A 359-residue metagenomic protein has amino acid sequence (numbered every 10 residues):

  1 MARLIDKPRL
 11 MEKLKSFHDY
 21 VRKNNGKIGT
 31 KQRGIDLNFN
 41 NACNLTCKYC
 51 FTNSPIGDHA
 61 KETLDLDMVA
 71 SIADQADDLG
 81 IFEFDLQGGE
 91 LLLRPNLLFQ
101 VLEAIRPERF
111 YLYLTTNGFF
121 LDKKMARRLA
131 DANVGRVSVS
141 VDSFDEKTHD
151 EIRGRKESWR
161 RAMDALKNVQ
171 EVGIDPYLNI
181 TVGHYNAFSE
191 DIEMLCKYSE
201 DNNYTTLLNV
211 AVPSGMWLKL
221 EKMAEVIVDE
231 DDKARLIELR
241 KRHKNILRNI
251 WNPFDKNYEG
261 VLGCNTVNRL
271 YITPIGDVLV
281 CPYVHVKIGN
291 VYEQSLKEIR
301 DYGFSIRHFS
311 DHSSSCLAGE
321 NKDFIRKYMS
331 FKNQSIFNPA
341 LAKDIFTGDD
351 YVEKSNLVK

Functional and structural regions predicted by a protein language model:
A2-L4, L10-K23, V278, Y283-K359: Flexible mid-to-C-terminal extensions adjoining Fe-S/redox cofactors in radical SAM and related proteins
A2-R136: Conserved alpha-helical substructure of the radical SAM core
R33-G34, L247-N252, E298-R307: Short, intrinsically disordered, charge-biased short linear motifs at domain edges
L37, N41-N44, Y258, I275 (+1 more regions): Processing junctions and N-termini across compartments
C43, C47-C50, C264, C281 (+1 more regions): Short cysteine clusters
G57, L93, D122, E146 (+3 more regions): Generic structural signal for helix capping and beta-alpha/helix-loop junctions
D131-A132, S140-D142, K147-T266, P274-L279 (+1 more regions): Radical SAM enzyme [4Fe-4S]-AdoMet core and its adjacent flexible, acidic and glycine-rich loops/tails across
